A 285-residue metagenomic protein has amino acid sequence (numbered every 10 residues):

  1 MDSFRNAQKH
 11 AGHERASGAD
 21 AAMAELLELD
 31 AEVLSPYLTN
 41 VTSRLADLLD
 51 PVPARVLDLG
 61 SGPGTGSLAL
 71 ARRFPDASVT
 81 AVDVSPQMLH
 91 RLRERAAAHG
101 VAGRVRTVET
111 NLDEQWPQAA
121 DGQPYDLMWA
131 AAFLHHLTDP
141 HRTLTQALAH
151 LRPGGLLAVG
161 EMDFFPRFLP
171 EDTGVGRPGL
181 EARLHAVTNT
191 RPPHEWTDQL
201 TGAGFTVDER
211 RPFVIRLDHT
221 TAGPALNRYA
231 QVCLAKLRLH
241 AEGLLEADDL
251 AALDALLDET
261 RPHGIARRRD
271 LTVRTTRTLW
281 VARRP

Functional and structural regions predicted by a protein language model:
S17-T39: Class I SAM-dependent methyltransferase Rossmann-like catalytic core, especially the SAM/SAH-binding loop
S35-P53: Conserved alpha-helix/loop element of class I SAM-dependent methyltransferases that forms part of the SAM/SAH-binding
T65-Q115: Class I SAM-dependent methyltransferase SAM/SAH-binding core
P117-M128: A short acidic, Gly/Pro-enriched loop at the edge of an enzyme's catalytic core that lines a small-molecule cofactor
D126-D139: A short SAM/SAH-binding and catalytic strip from SAM-dependent methyltransferases
H141-P153: A short glycine-rich, Lys/Arg-flanked "PGG" loop and its adjoining helix->strand segment in the class I
A158-A222: Conserved catalytic/acceptor-binding region of the Class I
T206-P285: Conserved Class I S-adenosyl-L-methionine
